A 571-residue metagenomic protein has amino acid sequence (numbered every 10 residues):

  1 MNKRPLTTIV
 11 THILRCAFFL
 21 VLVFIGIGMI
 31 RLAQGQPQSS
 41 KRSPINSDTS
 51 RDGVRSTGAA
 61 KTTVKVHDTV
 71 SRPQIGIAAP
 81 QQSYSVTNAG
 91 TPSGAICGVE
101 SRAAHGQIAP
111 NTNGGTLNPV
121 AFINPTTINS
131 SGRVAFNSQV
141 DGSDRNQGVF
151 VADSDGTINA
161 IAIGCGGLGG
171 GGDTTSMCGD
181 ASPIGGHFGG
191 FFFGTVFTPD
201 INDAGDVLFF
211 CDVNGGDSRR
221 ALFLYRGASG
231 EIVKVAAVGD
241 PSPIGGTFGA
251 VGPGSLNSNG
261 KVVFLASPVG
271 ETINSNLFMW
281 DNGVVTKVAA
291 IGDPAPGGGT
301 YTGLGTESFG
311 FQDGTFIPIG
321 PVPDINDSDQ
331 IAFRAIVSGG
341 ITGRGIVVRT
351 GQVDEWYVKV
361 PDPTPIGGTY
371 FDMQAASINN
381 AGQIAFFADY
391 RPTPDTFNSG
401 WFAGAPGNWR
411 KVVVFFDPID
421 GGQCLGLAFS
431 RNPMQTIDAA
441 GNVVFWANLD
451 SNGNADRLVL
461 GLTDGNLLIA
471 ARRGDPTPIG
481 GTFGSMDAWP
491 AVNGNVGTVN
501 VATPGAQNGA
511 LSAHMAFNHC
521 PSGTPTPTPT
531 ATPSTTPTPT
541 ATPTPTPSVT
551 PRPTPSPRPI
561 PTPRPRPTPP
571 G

Functional and structural regions predicted by a protein language model:
M1-H12: N-terminal secretory signal peptides that target proteins for export/translocation
R4, R15, R31, R42 (+5 more regions): Basic polycationic patches enriched in arginine
V10-T11, L22, P559, P565: Enrichment for repetitive, rod-forming helical segments
C16-G28: Bacterial N-terminal signal peptides
I27-Q38: Bacterial Sec-dependent signal peptides at the C-terminal "C-region" and cleavage site
Q36-P521: Conserved "turn/edge" positions that cap or connect secondary-structure elements within repeat/scaffolded domains
T91, S522-P570: Ser/Thr-rich, Proline-interspersed low-complexity disordered segments
